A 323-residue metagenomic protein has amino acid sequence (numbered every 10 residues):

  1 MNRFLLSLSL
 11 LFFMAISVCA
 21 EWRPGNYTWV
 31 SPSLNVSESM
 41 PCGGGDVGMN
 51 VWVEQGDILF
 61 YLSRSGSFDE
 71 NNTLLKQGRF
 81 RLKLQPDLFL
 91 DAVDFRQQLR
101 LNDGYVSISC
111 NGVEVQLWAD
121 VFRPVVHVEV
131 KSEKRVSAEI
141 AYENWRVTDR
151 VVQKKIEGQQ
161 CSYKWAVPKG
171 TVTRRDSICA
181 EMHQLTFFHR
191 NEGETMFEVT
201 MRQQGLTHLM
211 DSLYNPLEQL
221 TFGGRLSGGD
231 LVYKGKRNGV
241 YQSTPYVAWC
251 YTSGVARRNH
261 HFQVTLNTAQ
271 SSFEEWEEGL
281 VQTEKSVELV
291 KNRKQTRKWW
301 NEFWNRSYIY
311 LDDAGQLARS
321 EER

Functional and structural regions predicted by a protein language model:
M1, A15-W22: Bacterial Sec-dependent signal peptides at the C-terminal "C-region" and cleavage site
F4-I16: Sec-dependent N-terminal signal peptides
E21-E321: Aromatic-residue-lined binding/catalytic grooves and analogous aromatic/hydrophobic interfacial grooves in multimeric
